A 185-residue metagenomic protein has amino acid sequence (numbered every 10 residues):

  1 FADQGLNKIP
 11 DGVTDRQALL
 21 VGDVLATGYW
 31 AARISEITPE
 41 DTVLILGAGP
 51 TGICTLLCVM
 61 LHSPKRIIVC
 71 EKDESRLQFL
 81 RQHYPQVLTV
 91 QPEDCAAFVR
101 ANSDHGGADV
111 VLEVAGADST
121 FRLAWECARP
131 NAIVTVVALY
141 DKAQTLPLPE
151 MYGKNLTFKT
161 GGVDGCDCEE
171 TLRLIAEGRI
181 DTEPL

Functional and structural regions predicted by a protein language model:
L6, D11-E93: Mid-domain Rossmann-like dinucleotide-binding core that forms the NAD(H)/NADP(H) cofactor-binding site
E40, Q86, G107-A108, I180: Local beta-strand N-terminus motif with an aromatic residue
T42, A132-I133, T157: Short glycine-centered segments of the SAM/dcSAM-binding site in methyltransferase folds
I68, T135, K159: Conserved beta-strand positions in the Rossmann-like core of class I SAM-dependent methyltransferases
D73-S75, D118, D141, G165: Helix N-cap at the beta1-alpha1 junction of Rossmann-like dinucleotide-binding domains, i.e., the first residues
A97, A101, H105, Y140-L185: C-terminal substrate-binding/catalytic core of Rossmann-like NAD(P)-dependent dehydrogenases/reductases
L112: N-terminal Rossmann-like NAD(P) cofactor-binding module of classical short-chain dehydrogenase/reductase
A128-R129: Helix-to-beta-strand junctions that scaffold the AdoMet/dcAdoMet cofactor pocket in Class I SAM-dependent enzymes
